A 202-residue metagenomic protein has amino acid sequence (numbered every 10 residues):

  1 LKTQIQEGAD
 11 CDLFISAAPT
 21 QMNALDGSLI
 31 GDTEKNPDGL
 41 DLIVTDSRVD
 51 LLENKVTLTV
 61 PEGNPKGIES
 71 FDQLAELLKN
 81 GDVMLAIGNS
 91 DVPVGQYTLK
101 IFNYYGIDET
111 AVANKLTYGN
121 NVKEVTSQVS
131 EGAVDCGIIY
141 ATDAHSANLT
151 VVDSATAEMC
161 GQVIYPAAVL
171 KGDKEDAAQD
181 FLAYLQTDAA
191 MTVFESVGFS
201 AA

Functional and structural regions predicted by a protein language model:
L1-N36, L42-V44: Early extracytoplasmic/lumenal segment of secretory-pathway proteins
K2-Q6, A18-P19, L25-G27, L52-N54 (+1 more regions): Exported/periplasmic ABC-transporter solute-binding proteins
N36-G39, R48, P65: GST-like domain detector, emphasizing the conserved glutathione-binding G-site in the N-terminal thioredoxin-like
V44-L51: Active-site acidic carboxylates
